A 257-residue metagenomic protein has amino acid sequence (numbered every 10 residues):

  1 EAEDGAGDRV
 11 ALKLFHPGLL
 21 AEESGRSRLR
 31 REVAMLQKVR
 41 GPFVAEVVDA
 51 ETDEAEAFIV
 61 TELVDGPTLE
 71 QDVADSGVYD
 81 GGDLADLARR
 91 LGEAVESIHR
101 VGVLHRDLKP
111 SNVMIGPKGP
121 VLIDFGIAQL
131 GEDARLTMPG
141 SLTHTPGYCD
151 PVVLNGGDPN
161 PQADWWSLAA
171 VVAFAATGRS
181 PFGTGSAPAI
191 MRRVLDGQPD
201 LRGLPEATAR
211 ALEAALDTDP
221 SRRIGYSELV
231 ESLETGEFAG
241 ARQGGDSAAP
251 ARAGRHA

Functional and structural regions predicted by a protein language model:
L14-K38: AlphaC helix of the eukaryotic protein kinase fold
A50: Activation-segment/catalytic-loop signature of the eukaryotic protein kinase fold
E54-T68, D72: Conserved short submotifs of the Hanks-type protein kinase catalytic core that shape the nucleotide-binding pocket
L87-A88: Activation segment signature within eukaryotic-like protein kinase domains
L91-V103: Protein kinase catalytic-loop region centered on the HRD/HxD motif
D164: Conserved catalytic-loop aspartate of Hanks-type protein kinases
D219-I224, E228-R242: Terminal C-lobe "cap" of eukaryotic-type protein kinase domains
